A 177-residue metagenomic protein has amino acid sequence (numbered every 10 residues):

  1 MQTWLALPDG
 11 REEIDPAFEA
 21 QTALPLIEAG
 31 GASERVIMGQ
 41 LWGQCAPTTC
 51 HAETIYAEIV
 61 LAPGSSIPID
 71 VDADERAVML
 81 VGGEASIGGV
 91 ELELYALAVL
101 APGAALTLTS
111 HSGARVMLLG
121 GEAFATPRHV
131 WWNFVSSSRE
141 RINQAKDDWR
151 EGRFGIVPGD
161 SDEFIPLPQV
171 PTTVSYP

Functional and structural regions predicted by a protein language model:
M1-P177: Jelly-roll (double-stranded beta-helix
